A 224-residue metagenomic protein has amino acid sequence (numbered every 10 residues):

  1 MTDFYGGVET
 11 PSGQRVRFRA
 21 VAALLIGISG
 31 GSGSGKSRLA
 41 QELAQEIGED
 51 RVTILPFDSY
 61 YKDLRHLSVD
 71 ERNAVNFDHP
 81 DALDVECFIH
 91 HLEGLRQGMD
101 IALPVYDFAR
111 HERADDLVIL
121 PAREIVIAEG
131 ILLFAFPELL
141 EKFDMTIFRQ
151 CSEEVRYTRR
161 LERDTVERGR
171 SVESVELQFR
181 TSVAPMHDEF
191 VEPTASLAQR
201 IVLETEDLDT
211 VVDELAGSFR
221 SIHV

Functional and structural regions predicted by a protein language model:
T2-F18, P121-A122, E162-T165, A184-V224: NTP-dependent small-molecule kinase module
S32: The conserved Walker
K36: Conserved lysine of the Walker
L39: Hydrophobic positions on the alpha1 helix immediately C-terminal to the Walker A/P-loop
D50-H66: Short beta-strand-centered segment that lines the nucleotide-binding/catalytic pocket of NTP-utilizing
K62, H66-R110: Conserved nucleotide-sensing/catalytic segment adjacent to the nucleotide-binding pocket in NTP-handling enzymes
A114-V166: ATP-dependent NMP and nucleoside kinases share a basic, alpha-helical "lid"
